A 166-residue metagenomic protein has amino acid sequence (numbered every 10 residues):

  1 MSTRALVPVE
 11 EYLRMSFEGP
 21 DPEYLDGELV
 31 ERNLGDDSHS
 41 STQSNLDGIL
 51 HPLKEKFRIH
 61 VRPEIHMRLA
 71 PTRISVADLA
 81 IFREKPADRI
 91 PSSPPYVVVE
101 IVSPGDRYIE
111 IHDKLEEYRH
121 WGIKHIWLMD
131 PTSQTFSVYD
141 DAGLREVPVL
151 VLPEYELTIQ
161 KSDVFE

Functional and structural regions predicted by a protein language model:
M1-E166: Gly/Pro/Ser/Thr-rich low-complexity, intrinsically disordered segments predominantly at protein N-termini
